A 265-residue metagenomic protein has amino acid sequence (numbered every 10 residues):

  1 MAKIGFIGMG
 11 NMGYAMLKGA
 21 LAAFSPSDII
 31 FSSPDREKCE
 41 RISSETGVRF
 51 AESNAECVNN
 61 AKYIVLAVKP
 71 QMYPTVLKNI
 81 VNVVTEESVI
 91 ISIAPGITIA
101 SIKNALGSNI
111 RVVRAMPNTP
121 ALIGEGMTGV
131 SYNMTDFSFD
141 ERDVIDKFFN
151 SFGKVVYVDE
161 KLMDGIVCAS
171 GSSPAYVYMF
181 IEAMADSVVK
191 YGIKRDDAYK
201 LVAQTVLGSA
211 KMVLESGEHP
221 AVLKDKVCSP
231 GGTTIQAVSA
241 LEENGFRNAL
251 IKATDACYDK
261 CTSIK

Functional and structural regions predicted by a protein language model:
M1-E52, E56-N59, E125-G126, V189-Y191: NAD(P)+-binding Rossmann beta1-loop-alpha1 motif at the extreme N-terminus of oxidoreductases
I29, C39, C57, K194-L201 (+2 more regions): Small-residue helix-packing motif on alpha-helices
R36, T46-V48, N54-V130: Rossmann-like NAD(P)(H) cofactor-binding subdomain of soluble oxidoreductases
S101-R111, M127-I166, Y178-E215, K260-C261: Internal alpha-helical scaffold of NAD(P)-dependent oxidoreductase catalytic cores
V112-V113, M163-C168, P220-D225: Short pre-catalytic strand/loop immediately N-terminal to key active-site residues, enriched for Gly-Thr
A203-K265: NAD(P)-dependent Rossmann-like dehydrogenase/reductase catalytic/cofactor-binding core
